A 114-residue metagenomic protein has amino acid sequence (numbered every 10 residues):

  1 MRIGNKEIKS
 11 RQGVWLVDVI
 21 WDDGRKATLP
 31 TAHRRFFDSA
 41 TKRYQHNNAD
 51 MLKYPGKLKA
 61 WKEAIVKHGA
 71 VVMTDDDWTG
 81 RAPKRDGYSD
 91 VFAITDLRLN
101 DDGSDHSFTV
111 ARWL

Functional and structural regions predicted by a protein language model:
M1-L114: Short helix-coil boundary/hinge micro-motifs
